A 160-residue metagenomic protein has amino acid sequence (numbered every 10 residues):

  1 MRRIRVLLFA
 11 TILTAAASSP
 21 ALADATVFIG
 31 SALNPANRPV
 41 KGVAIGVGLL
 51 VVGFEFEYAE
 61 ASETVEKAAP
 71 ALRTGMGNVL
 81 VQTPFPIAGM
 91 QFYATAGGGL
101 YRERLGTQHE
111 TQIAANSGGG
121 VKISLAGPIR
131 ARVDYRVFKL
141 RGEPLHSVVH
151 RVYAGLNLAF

Functional and structural regions predicted by a protein language model:
M1-L8: Bacterial N-terminal signal peptides that target proteins for export
L8-A16: Bacterial N-terminal signal peptides
S18-A23: Sec/Tat signal peptide C-region and signal peptidase I cleavage site
D24-A36, V43, V149, Y153 (+1 more regions): Outer-membrane pore/translocation modules
G30-K41, T64-A71, R104-E110, R141-S147: Solvent-exposed loop/turn segments connecting transmembrane beta-strands in outer-membrane beta-barrel proteins
G46-A115, I123-G127, A131, V152-F160: Gram-negative (and chloroplast) outer-membrane scaffold detector with strong preference for beta-barrel transmembrane
D134: Active-site groove signature of glycoside hydrolases
F138: Conserved Rossmann-like nucleotide-cofactor binding loop
